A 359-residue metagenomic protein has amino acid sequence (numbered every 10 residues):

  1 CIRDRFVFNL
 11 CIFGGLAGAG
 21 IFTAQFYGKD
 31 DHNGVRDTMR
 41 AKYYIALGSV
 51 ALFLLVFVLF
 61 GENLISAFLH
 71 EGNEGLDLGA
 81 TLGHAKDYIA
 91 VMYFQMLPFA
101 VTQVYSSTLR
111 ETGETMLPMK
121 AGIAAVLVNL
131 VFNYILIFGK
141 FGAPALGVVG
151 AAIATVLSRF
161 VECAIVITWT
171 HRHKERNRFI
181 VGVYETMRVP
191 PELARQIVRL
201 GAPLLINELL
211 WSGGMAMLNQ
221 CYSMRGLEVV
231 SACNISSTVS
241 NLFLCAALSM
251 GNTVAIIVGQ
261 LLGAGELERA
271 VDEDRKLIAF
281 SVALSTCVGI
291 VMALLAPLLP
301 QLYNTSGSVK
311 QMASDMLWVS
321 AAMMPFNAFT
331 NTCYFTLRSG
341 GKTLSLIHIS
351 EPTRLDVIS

Functional and structural regions predicted by a protein language model:
C1-I2, I347-E351, L355-I358: Single conserved hydrophobic/aromatic residue that forms the stacking wall/gate of nucleotide- or nucleobase-binding
R3-L55, F99-P118, A232-A296, N327-L346: Small-residue-rich hydrophobic transmembrane alpha-helices
T23-Q95, A143-G201, V258-M323, S359: Short alpha-helical transmembrane segments in multi-pass integral membrane proteins
S49, A124-N129, A154-E162, S240 (+3 more regions): Transmembrane alpha-helical core residues of multi-pass small-molecule transporters, especially secondary transporters
V91, T102, A125, S158-E162 (+4 more regions): Transmembrane helical elements of multi-pass membrane transporters/channels
P98, S106, A121-C163: Helix-loop-helix hairpin linking two adjacent transmembrane segments in secondary transporters
